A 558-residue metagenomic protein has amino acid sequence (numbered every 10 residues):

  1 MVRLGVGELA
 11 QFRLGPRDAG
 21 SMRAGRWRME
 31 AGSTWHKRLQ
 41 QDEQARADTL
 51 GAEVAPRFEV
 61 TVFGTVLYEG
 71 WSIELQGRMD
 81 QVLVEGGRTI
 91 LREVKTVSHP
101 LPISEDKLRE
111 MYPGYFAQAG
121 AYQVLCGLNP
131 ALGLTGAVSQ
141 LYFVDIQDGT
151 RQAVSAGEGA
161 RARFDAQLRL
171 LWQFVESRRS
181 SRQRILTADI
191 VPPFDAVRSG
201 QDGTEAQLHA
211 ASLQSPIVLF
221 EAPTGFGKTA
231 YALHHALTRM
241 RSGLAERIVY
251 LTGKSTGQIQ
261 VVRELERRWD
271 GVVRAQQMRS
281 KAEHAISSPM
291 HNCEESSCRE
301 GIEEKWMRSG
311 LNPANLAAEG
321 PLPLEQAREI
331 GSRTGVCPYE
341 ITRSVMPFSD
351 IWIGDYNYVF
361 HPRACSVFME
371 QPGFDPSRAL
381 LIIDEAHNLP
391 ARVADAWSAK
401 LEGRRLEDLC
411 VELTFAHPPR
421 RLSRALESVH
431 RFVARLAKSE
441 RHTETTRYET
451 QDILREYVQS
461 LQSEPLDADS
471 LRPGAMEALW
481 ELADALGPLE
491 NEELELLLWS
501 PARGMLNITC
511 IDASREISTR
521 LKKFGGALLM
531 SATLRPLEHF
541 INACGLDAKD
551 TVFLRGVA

Functional and structural regions predicted by a protein language model:
M1-T89: Metal-dependent nuclease catalytic cores that hydrolyze phosphodiester bonds in DNA/RNA, characterized by
G64-A166: Mg2+/Mn2+-dependent nuclease catalytic core
R182-E221: Conserved pre-motif I regulatory segment
V191, L244-W352, N357-F360, E427 (+5 more regions): A substrate-engagement module of RecA-like helicase motors
L213-H235: Walker A/P-loop
T229-L244, E264-E266: Walker A/P-loop NTP-binding motif
R263, T334-I351, Y356-E456, A532-L546: Signature of the SF2 helicase/ATPase Hel1-core->accessory helical subdomain module
A327-D350, R363-Q371, Q459-A558: A contiguous, basic/glycine-rich beta-loop/short-helix subdomain that forms a polymer-engagement track
